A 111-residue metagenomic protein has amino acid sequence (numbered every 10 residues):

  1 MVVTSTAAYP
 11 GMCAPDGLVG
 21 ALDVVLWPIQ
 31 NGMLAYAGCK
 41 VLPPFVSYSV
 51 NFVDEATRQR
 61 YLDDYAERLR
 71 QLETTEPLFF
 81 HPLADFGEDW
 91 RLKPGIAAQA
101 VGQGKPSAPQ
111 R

Functional and structural regions predicted by a protein language model:
T6-P10: Short glycine-rich His-centered loop
G11-Q110: Glycine-rich phosphate/pyrophosphate-binding loop and the adjoining helix
